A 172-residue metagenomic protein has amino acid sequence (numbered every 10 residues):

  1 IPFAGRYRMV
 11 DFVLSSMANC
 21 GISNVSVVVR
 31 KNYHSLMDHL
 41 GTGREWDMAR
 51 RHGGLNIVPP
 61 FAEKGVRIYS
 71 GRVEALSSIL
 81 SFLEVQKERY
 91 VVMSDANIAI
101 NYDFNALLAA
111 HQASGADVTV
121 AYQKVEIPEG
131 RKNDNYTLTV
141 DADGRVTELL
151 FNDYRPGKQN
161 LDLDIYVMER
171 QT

Functional and structural regions predicted by a protein language model:
I1-T172: Unchanged
